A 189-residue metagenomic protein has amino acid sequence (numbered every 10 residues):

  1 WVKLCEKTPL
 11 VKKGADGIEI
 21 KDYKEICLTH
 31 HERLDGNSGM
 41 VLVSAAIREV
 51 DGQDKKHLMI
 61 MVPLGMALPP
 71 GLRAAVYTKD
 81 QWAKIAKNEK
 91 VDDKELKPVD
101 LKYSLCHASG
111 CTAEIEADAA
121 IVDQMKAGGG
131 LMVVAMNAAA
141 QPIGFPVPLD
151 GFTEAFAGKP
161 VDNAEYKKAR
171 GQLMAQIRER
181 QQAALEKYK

Functional and structural regions predicted by a protein language model:
W1-K189: A generic "folded-domain core" signal
